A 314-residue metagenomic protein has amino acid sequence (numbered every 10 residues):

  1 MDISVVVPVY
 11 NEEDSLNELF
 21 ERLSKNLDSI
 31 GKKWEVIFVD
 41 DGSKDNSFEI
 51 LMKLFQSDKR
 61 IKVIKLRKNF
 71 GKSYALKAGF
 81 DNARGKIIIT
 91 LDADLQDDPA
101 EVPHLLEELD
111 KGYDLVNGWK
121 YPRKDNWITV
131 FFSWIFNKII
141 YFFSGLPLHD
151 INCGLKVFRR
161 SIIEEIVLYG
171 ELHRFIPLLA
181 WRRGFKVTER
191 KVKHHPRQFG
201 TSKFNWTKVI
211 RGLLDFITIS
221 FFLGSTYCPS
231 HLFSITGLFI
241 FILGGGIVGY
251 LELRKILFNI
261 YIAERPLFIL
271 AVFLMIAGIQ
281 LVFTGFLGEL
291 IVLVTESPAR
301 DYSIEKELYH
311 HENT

Functional and structural regions predicted by a protein language model:
D2-S4, E35: Cell-envelope/extracellular polymer assembly enzymes that use nucleotide-activated donors
E12-L27: Short, well-formed alpha-helical segments that are part of the catalytic scaffolds of diverse glycosyltransferases
D14-E18, D45-L54: Acidic helix N-cap motif at the loop->helix transition within catalytic regions of sugar-transfer enzymes
F20, K32-G42, I64-K65: Short beta-strand/loop segment that forms part of the nucleotide-sugar
D40-E49, L95-Q96: A conserved acidic beta->alpha catalytic loop
K53, R60-N82, I87, Q96-L179 (+2 more regions): Acceptor/aglycone-binding surface of glycosyltransferases and processive sugar-polymer synthases
F175-T314: Hydrophobic helical membrane-anchoring modules
